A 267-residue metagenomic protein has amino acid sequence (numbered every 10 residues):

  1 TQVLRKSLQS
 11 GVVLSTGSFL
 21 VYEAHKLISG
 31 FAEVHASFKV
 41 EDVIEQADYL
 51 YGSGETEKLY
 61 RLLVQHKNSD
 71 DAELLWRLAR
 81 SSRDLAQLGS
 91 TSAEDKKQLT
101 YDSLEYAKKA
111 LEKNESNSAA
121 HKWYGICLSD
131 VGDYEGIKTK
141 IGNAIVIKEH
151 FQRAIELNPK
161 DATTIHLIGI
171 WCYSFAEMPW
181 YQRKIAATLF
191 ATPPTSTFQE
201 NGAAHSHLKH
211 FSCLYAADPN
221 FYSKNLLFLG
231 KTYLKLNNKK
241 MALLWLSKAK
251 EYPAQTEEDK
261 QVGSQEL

Functional and structural regions predicted by a protein language model:
T1-E73, S81, K239-L246, K250-P253: Extreme N-terminal leader/anchor segments
G17, S81-S82, D130, T164 (+3 more regions): TPR/TPR-like alpha-solenoid helical repeat scaffolds
E23-K26, R61, A107, A216 (+1 more regions): Compositionally biased, intrinsically disordered low-complexity regions enriched in proline and serine
H25-I28, H66-L75, K113-Y134, S264: Short N-terminal secondary-structure initiator segments
F38-D42, Q46-R61, R80-S116, W123-K160 (+4 more regions): Short coil/linker segments at helix-helix boundaries
A72-L75, S118-A119, E156, A162-T163 (+3 more regions): Boundary/linker segments of alpha-helical solenoid repeat arrays
E200-G202, L208-S247, Y252-D259: Long, repeat-rich segments with strong aromatic
